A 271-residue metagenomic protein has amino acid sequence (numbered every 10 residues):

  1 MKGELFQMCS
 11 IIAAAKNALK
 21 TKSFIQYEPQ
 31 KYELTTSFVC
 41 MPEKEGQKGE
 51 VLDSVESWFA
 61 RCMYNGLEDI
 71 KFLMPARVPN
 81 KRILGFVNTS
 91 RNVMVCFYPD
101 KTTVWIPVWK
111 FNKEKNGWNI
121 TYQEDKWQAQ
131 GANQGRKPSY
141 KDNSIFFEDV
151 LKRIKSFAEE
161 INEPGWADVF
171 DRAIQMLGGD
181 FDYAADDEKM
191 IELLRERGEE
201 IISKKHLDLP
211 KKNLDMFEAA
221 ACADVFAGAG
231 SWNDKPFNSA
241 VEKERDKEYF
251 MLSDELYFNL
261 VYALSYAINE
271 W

Functional and structural regions predicted by a protein language model:
M1-G3, P164, D171, S265: Function-determining sites in protein domains
K2-Y140: Extended, non-transmembrane interaction/recognition domains
F6, F24, F38, F59 (+13 more regions): Phenylalanine-focused residue identity feature
M8, A15, V55-M63, I154 (+5 more regions): Generic structural signal of hydrophobic/aromatic residues within well-ordered alpha-helices of folded domains
E28, E33, E43-E45, E50 (+13 more regions): Glutamate identity and glutamate-enriched acidic tracts
W118-M190: Mixed-charge (acidic/basic) macromolecular-recognition segments
R172-W271: Alpha-helical oligomerization segments
